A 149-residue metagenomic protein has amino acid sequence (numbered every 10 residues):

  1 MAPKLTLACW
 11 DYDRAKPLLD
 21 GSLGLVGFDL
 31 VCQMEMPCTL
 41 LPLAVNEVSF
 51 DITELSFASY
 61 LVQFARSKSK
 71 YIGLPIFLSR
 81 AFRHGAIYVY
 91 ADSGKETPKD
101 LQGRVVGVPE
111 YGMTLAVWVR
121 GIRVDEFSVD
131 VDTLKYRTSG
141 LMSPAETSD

Functional and structural regions predicted by a protein language model:
A2-T6: Extreme N-terminal starter segment of soluble prokaryotic enzymes
C9: Extended substrate-binding grooves/exosites of carbohydrate-active enzymes
D13-A145: Short, glycine-/small- and polar/acidic-enriched structural segments that line small-molecule recognition paths
T147-D149: Pocket-lining segment of extracytoplasmic ligand-binding domains
